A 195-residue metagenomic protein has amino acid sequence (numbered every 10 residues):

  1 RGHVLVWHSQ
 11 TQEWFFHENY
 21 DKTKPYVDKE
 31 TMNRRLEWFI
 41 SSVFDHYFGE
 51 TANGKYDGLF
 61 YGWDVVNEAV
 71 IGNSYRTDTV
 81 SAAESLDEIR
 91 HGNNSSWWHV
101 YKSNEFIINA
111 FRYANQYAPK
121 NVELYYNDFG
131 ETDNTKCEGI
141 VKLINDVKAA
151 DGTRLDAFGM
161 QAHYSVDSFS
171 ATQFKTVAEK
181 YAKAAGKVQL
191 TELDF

Functional and structural regions predicted by a protein language model:
R1-Y125, F129-E131: Substrate-binding cleft and catalytic face of glycoside hydrolase catalytic domains, especially the flexible beta-alpha
W98-N127, D133-F195: Glycoside hydrolase catalytic-domain groove-lining segments
